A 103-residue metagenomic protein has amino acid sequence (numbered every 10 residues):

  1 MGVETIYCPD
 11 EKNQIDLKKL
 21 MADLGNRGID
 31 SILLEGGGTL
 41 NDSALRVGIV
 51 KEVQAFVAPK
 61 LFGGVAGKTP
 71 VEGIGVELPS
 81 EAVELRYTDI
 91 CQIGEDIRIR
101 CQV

Functional and structural regions predicted by a protein language model:
M1-V103: Enzymes that bind and transform nitrogen-containing heteroaromatic metabolites
